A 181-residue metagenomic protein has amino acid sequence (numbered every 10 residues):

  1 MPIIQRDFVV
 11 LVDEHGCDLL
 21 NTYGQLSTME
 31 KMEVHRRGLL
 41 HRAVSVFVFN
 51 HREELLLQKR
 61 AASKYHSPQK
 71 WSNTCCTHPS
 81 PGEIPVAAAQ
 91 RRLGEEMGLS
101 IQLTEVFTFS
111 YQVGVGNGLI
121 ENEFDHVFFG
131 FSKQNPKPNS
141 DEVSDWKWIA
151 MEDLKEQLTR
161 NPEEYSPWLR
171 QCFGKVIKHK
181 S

Functional and structural regions predicted by a protein language model:
M1, Q69, S110-V115, L119-S181: Nudix hydrolase/Nudix homology domain
P2-S45, H51: Acidic, metal-coordinating catalytic segment for phosphate/diphosphate chemistry, firing primarily on the Nudix
C17, E54, S63, Y111 (+1 more regions): Surface-exposed, flexible loop/turn segments at secondary-structure boundaries
N21-T22, T28-M29, Q58, N139 (+1 more regions): Short capping micro-motif at the N-terminus of alpha-helices
E30-V44, N50-R91, E95: Conserved Nudix-box catalytic region and its N-terminal flanking loop in Nudix hydrolases and closely related
R52, A62, I84, G94-N135: Active-site segment of metal-dependent pyrophosphate-handling enzymes, primarily the Nudix hydrolase catalytic core
L57, E105-F107, W148-A150: Structural signal for conserved beta-strand scaffold positions within catalytic alpha/beta enzyme cores
